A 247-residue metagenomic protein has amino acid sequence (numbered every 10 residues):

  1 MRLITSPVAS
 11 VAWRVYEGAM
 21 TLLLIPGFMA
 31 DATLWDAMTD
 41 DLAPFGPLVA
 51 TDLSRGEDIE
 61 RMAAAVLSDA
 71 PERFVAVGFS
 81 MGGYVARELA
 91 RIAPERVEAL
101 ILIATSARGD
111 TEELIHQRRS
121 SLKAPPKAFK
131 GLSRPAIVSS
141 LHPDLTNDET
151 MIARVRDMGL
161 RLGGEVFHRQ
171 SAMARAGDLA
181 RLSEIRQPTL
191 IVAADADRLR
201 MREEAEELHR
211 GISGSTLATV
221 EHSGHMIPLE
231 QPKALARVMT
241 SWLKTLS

Functional and structural regions predicted by a protein language model:
I25-G27, A193: The conserved beta1-alpha1 loop
F28-V77, E88-A93, R237: Active-site loop/oxyanion-hole signature of alpha/beta-hydrolase fold enzymes
R91-I92, R96-A128: Flexible "cap/lid" loop of the alpha/beta hydrolase fold
D110-E113, A128-E184: Conserved alpha/beta-hydrolase catalytic His-Asp/Glu region
I185, I191-A193: Short beta-strand/loop motif that positions the catalytic acidic residue of the alpha/beta-hydrolase fold
A196-R200: Acidic catalytic loop of the alpha/beta-hydrolase fold
M201-R210: Short alpha-helix in the alpha/beta-hydrolase fold that links the catalytic acid
S223-P232: Catalytic histidine-centered segment of alpha/beta-hydrolase-like enzymes
